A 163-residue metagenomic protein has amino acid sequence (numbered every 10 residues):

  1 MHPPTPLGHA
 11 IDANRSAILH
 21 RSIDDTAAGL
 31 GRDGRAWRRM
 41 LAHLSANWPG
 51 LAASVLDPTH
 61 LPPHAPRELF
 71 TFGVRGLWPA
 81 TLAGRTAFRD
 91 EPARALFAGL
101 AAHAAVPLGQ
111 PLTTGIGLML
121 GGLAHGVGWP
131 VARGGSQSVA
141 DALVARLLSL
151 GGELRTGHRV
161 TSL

Functional and structural regions predicted by a protein language model:
M1, A95, L154-G157: Acidic/polar loop patches that form or flank catalytic/metal-binding clefts of enzymes that bind anionic ligands
M1, G31-L51, G128-W129, V139-A140 (+2 more regions): Short secondary-structure boundary segments
M1-L7, F88: N-terminal FAD cofactor-binding segment of flavoenzymes
P3-P4, S16, S22, A27-G29 (+6 more regions): Generic serine detector
T5, A101, A124-G126: Residue-level signal for pocket-adjacent positions within structured domains
D12-L112: Rossmann-like flavin
I116-L163: Helical element adjacent to the flavin cofactor pocket in flavoenzyme catalytic cores
